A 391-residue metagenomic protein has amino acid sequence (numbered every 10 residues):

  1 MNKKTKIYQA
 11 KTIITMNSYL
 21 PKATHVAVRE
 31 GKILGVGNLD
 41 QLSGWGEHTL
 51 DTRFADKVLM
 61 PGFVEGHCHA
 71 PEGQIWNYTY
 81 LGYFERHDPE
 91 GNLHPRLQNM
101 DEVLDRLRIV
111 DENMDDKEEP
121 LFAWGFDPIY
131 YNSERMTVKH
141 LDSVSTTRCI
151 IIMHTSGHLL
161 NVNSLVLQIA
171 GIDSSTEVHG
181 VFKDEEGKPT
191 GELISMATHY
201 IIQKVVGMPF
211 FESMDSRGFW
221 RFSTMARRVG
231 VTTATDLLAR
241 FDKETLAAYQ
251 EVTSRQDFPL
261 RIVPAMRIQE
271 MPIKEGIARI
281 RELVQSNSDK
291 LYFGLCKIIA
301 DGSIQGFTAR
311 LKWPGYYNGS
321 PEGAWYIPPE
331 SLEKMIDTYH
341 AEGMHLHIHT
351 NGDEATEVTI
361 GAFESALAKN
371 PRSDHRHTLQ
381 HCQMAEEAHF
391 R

Functional and structural regions predicted by a protein language model:
K3-Q9, I14, S18-R29, I33-A278 (+4 more regions): Divalent metal-binding segments
V252-R261, E282-L291, A341-E342, S365-H375 (+1 more regions): Secondary-structure transition/capping motifs at alpha-helix termini and the adjoining loop/turn into the next element
Y292-C296: Short amphipathic
D337, G343, V358-S365, E386: Glycine-rich phosphate/ribose-binding loops and adjacent secondary-structure elements that form binding surfaces
N351, C382-M384: Structured loop/turn residues at secondary-structure junctions
D374-C382: Beta-strand segments within the central parallel beta-sheet cores of soluble alpha/beta enzyme folds
M384-R391: Active-site-adjacent C-terminal substructures of enzyme catalytic domains
